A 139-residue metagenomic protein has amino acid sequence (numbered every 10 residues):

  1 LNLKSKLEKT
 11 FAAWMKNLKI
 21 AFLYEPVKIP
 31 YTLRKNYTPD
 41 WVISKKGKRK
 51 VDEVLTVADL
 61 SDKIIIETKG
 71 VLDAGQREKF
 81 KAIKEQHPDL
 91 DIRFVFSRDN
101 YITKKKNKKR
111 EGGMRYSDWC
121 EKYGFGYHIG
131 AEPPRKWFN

Functional and structural regions predicted by a protein language model:
L1-N139: Nucleic-acid endo/exonuclease domains
